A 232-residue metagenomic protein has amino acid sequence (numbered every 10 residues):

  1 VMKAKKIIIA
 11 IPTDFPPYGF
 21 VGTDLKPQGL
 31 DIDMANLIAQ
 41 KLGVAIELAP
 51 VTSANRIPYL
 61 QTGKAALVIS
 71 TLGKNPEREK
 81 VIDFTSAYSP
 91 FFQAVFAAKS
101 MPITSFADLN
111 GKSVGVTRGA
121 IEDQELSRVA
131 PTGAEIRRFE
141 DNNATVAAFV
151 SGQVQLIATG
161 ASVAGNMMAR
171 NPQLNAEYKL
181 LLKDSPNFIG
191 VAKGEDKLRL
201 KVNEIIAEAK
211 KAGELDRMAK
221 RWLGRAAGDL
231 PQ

Functional and structural regions predicted by a protein language model:
V1-K26, P102-I103, A107-S113, Q232: Immediate post-signal peptide segment of exported/extracytoplasmic ligand-binding proteins
I7-I8, G43-A45, V51, T62-S70 (+5 more regions): Alpha-to-beta junction loops
V21-G22, A35-V44, E122-E140, M168-P172 (+1 more regions): Ligand-binding cleft/hinge of the Venus flytrap
I32, E47-P58, R137-S151, K183-S185: Short helix-initiation/N-cap motifs at beta->coil->alpha
I32-K41, I103, A107, K112-S113 (+2 more regions): Extended ligand-binding regions for polar small-molecule ligands
N36, Q40, A45-D108, Q173-L182: Acidic, polar ligand-binding/catalytic clefts
S89-A97, A161, G165-A207, R225-Q232: Periplasmic-binding protein-like
I121-R138, A176-Y178, A207-Q232: Ligand-binding clefts/hinges and TM-proximal coupling segments of bilobed small-molecule sensing domains
